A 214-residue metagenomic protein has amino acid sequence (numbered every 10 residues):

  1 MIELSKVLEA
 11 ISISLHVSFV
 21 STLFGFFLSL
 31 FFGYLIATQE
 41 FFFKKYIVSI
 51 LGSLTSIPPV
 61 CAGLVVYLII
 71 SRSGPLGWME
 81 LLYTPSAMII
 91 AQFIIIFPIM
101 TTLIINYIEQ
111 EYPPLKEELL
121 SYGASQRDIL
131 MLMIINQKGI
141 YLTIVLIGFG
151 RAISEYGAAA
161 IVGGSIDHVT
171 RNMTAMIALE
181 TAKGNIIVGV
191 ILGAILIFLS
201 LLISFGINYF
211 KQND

Functional and structural regions predicted by a protein language model:
M1-K6, A160-L201, F205-Y209: Interhelical loop and adjacent transmembrane-helix boundary motif in polytopic membrane transport permeases
K6-I36, V145: Transmembrane alpha-helix signature in integral membrane proteins
E9-V20, L54, R127, M131-T143 (+1 more regions): Alpha-helical transmembrane segments of multi-pass membrane proteins
F32-V66, K116: Cytoplasmic-entry segments and transmembrane alpha-helices of multi-pass inner-membrane transporters
Q39-I47, Q126, G139-I140, N185: Membrane-helix interface segments
A62-F93, G163-I166: Membrane-interfacial helix termini and adjacent extracytoplasmic/periplasmic loops of multi-pass transporters
P98-G123, R127-L132, G189-D214: C-terminal transmembrane helix and the adjacent membrane-cytosol boundary/short C-terminal tail of inner/organellar
L103-I104, Y112, Q126-A158: Transmembrane alpha-helices
